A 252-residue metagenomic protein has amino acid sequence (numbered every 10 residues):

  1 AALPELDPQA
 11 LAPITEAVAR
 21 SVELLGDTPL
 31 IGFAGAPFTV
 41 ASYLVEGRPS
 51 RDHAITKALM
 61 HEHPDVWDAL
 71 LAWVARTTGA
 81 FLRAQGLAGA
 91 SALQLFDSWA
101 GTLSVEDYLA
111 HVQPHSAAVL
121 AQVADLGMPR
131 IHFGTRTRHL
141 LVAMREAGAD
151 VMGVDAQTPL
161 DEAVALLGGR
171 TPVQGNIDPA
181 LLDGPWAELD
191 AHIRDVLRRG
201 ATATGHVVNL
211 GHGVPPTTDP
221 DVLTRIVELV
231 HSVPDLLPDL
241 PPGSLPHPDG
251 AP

Functional and structural regions predicted by a protein language model:
A1-A10: Alpha/beta catalytic barrel-like cores
A10-P252: Active-site loop segments of alpha/beta catalytic cores
